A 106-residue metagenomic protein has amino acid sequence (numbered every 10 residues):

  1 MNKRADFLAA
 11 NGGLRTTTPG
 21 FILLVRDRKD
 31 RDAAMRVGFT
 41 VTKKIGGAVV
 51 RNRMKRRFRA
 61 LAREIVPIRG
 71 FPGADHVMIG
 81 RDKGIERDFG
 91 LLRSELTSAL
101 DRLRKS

Functional and structural regions predicted by a protein language model:
M1-S106: Positively charged, solvent-exposed patches that mediate nucleic-acid binding
